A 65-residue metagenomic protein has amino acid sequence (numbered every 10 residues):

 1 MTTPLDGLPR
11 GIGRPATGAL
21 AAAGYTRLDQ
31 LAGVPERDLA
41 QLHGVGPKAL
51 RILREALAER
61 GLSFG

Functional and structural regions predicted by a protein language model:
M1-G65: Compact, charge-rich alpha-helical regulatory domains located at protein termini
